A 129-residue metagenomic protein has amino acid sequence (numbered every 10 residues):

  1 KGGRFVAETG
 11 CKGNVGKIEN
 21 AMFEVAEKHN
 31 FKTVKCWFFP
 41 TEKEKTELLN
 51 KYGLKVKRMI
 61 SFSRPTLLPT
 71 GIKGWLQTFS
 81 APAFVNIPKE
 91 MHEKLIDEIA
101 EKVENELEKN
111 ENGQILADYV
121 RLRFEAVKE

Functional and structural regions predicted by a protein language model:
K1, E111, E129: Short, ordered coil/turn segments that flank beta-strands lining enzyme active or ligand-binding pockets
G2-L68: Conserved catalytic/acceptor-binding region of the Class I
E8, D97-A100, E125-V127: A general secondary-structure boundary signal
T9-G13, K94, A117: Residues at secondary-structure transition points
A21, E44, G74-L76, K102 (+1 more regions): Alpha-helix boundary/capping detector
K57-E111: C-terminal helical/coil "lid" or tail adjacent to the Rossmann-like core of SAM-dependent
K73-A81, A117-E129: Core SAM-dependent methyltransferase catalytic element
G113-I115: Short Gly/Pro-enriched turn/cap motifs at secondary-structure boundaries
